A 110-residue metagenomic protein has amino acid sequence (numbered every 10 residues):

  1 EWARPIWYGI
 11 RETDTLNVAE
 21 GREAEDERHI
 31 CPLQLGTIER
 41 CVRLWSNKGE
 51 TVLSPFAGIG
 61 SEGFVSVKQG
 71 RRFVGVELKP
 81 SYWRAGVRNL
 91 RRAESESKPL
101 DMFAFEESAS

Functional and structural regions predicted by a protein language model:
E1-S110: Class I S-adenosyl-L-methionine
